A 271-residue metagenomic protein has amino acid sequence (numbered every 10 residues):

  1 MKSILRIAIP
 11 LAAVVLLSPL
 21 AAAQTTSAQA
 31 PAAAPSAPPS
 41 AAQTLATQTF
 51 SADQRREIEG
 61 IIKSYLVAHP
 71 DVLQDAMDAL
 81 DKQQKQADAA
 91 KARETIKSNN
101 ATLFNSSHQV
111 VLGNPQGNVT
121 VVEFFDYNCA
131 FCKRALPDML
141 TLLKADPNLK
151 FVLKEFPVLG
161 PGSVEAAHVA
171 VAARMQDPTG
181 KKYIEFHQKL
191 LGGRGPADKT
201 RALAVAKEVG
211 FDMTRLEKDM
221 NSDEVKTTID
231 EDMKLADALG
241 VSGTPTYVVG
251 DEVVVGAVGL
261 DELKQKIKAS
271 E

Functional and structural regions predicted by a protein language model:
K2-A101: N-terminal targeting signals for export/organelle localization
I4, T25-E59, K63, A204-E271: C-terminal cap of thioredoxin/glutaredoxin-like
L45-A52, G60-S64, V122-N128, E155-L159 (+3 more regions): Second-shell loop/turn segments in exported
A52-R56, V67, V119, A130-K133 (+6 more regions): Soluble non-cytosolic domains of exported or imported proteins
G60, S64-D75, A79-K82, Q86 (+12 more regions): Surface-exposed, polar/charged faces of alpha-helical domains in mature secreted/periplasmic/lumenal proteins
A101-V119: A short beta-strand-turn-helix
V122, K133-K207, D237-S242: Structural alpha/beta surface segment adjacent to cysteine/selenocysteine redox centers across thiol/disulfide enzymes
C129-K133, P245-V248: The canonical Cys-X-X-Cys-His
